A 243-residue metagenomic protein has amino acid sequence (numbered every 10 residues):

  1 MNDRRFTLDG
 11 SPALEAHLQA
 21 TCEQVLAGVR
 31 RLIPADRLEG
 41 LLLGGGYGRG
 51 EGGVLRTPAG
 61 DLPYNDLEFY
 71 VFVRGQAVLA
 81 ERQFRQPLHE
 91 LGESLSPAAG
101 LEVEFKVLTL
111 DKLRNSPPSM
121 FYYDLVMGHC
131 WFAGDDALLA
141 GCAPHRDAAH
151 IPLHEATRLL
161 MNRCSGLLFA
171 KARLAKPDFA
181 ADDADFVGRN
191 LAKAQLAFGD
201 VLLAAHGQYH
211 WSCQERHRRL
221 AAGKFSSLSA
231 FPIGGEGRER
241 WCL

Functional and structural regions predicted by a protein language model:
M1-R49: Helical scaffold of the NTase/Pol beta-like nucleotidyltransferase catalytic core
N2-H17, T21, Q86-K193, A197-A205 (+1 more regions): Conserved NTP/Mg2+-binding pocket subregion across the NTase superfamily
R30, P58-G60, D183: Residues embedded in well-ordered secondary-structure elements
I33-R37, L62, A98-L101: Short helix-terminating capping/connector loops at secondary-structure junctions
E39, L67, A192: Residue-level detector of short, conserved catalytic/binding motifs and their immediate flanks
G45, G50-E90, E102-D111: Catalytic metal-binding acidic patch
G45, T57, L203, H210-W211: Sparse recognition of residues in long alpha-helices and their boundaries
